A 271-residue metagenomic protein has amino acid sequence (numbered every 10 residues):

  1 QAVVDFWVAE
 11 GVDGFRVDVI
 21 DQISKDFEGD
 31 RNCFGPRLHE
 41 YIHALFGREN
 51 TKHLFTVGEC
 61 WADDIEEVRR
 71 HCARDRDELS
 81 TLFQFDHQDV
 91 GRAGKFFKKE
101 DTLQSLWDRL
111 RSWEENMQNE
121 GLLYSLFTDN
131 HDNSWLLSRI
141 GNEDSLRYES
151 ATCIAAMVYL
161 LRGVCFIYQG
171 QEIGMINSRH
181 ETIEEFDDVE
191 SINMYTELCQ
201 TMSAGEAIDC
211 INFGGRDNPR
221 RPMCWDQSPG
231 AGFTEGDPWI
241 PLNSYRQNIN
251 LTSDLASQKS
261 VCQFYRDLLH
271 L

Functional and structural regions predicted by a protein language model:
Q1-L271: Active-site and adjacent substrate-binding regions of carbohydrate-active enzymes
